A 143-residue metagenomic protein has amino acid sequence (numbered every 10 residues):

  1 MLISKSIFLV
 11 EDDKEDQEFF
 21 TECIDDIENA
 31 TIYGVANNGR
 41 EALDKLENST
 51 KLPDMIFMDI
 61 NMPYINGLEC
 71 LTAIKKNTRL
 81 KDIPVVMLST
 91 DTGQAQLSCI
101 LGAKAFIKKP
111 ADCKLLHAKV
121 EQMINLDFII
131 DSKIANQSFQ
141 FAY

Functional and structural regions predicted by a protein language model:
E11: Conserved acidic carboxylate
K14-V35: Two-component/phosphorelay signaling modules centered on CheY-like receiver
V35-D44, G67: Helix N-cap/capping motif at the beta->alpha junctions
D44, L68-K81: Short amphipathic alpha-helix used as the core "switch/output" element in two-component signaling
T50-F57: Active-site beta3 strand of CheY-like receiver
M62: Receiver (REC) domain active-site loop signature in two-component systems and cognate sites in sensor histidine kinases
E69, D91-K108, L115-A118: Alpha4 helix (beta4-alpha4-beta5 surface) of REC/receiver domains from two-component response regulators
A111-Q122, S132: C-terminal output helix
